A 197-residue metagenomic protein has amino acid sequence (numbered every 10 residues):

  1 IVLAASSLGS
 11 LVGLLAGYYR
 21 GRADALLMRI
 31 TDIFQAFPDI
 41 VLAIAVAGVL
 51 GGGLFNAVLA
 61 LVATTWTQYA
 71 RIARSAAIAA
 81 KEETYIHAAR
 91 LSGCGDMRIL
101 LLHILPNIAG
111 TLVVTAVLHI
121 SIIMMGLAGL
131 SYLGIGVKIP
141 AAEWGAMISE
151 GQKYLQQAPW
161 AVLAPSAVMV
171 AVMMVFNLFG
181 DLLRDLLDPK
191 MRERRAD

Functional and structural regions predicted by a protein language model:
I1-D197: Alpha-helical transmembrane segments of integral membrane proteins, especially multi-pass inner/plasma-membrane
